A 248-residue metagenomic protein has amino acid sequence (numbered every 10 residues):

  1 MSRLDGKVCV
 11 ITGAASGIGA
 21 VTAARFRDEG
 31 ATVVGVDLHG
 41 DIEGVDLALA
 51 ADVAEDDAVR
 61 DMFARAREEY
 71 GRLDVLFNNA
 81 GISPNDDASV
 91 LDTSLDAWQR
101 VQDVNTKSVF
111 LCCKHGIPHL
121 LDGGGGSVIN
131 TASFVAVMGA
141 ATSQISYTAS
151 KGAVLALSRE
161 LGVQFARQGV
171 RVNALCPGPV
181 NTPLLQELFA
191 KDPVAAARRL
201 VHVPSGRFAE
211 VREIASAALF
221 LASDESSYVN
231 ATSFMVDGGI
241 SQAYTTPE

Functional and structural regions predicted by a protein language model:
D87, L219, N230-E248: Short C-terminal tail/terminal secondary-structure segment of NAD(P)H-dependent dehydrogenase/reductase domains
D87-V90, S94-Q99, R199: Substrate-binding pocket helix/loop in short-chain dehydrogenase/reductase
C113, S150, S158: Active-site helix of classical SDR
P118, V163-Q164, S227: Alpha-helical segment proximal to the catalytic Tyr-Lys
S133: Residue(s) in the substrate-gating loop at a strand-loop-helix junction that position the organic substrate next
A166, R171, V229-A231: Short, small/polar-rich loop/turn modules that mediate ligand/substrate recognition or access, typified
A174, A197-E225, V229, V236-G238: C-terminal helical subdomain
